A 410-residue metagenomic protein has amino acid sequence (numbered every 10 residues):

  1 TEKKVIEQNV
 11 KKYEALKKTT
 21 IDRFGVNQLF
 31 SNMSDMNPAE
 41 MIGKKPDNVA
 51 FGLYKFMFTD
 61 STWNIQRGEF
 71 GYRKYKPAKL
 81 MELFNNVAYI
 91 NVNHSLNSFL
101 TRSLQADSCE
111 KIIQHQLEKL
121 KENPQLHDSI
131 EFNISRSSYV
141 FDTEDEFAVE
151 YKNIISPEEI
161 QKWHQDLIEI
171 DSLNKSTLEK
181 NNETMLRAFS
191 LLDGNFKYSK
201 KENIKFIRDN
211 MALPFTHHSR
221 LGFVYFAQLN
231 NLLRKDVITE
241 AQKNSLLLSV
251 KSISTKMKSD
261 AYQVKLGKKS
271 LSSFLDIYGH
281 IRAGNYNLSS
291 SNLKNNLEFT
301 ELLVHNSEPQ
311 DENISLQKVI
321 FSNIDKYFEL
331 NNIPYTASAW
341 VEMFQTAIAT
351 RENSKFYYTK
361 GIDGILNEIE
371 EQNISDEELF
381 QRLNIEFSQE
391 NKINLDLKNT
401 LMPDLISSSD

Functional and structural regions predicted by a protein language model:
T1-K318, E378, L397, L401-D410: Conserved divalent-metal-coordinating catalytic cores that perform phosphate/pyrophosphate/nucleotidyl transfer
N231-K235, Q310-S409: Extended, domain-scale alpha-helical bundle/helix-rich regions
